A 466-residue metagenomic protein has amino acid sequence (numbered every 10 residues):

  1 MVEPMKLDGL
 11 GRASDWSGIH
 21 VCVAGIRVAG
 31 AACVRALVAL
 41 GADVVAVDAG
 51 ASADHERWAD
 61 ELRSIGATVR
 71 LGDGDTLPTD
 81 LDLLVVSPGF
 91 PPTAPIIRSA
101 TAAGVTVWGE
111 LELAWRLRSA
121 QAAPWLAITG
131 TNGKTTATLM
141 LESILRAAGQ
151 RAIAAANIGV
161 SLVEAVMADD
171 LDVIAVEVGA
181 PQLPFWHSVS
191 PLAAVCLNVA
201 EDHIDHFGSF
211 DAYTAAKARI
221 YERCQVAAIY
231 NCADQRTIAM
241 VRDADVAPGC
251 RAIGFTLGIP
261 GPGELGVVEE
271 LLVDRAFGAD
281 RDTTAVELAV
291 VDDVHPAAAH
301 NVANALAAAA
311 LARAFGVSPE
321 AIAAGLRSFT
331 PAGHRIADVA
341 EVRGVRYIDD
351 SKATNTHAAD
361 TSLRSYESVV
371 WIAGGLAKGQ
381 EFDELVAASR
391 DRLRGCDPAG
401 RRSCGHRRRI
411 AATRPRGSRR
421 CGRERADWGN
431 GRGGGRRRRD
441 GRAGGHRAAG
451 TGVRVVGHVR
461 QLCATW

Functional and structural regions predicted by a protein language model:
M1-G109, L113, R408: N-terminal leader/targeting and accessory segments in enzymes
L7-H20, G30-L40, A122, E287-L393: Nucleotide phosphate-binding/pyrophosphate-handling subdomain across enzymes that bind or process nucleotide phosphates
L37, L84, I128, N157 (+11 more regions): Residue-level signal for inorganic ion chemistry
A42-G50, I229-C232, I372-A373, R392-R401: Short internal beta-strands
D43-D48, I153-A154, A175, G254: Short beta-strand "acidic-cap" motif of Rossmann-like dinucleotide-binding folds
D48-G50, L71-D73, W108-L113, D245-V267 (+4 more regions): Beta-strand->loop->alpha-helix junctions that form or flank phosphate-binding loops in nucleotide-handling enzymes
R57-A59, R63-A67, D383-G445: C-terminal helical cap/extension that packs against the catalytic core of soluble nucleotide-cofactor enzymes
L77-T79, P88-C232, R236-G249, Y366 (+2 more regions): Phosphate-binding loop of NTP-binding sites
